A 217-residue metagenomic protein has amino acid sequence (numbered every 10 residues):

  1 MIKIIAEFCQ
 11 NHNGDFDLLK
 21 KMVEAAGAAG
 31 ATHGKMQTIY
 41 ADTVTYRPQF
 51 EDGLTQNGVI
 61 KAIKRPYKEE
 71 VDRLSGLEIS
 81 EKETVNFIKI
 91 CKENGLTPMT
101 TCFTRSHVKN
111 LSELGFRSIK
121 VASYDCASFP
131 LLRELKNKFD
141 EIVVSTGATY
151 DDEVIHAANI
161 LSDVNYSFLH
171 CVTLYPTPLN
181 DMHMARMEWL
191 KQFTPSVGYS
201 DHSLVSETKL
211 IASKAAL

Functional and structural regions predicted by a protein language model:
M1-L217: Catalytic cores and adjacent flexible loops of soluble metabolic enzymes that perform enolate/carbanion chemistry on
